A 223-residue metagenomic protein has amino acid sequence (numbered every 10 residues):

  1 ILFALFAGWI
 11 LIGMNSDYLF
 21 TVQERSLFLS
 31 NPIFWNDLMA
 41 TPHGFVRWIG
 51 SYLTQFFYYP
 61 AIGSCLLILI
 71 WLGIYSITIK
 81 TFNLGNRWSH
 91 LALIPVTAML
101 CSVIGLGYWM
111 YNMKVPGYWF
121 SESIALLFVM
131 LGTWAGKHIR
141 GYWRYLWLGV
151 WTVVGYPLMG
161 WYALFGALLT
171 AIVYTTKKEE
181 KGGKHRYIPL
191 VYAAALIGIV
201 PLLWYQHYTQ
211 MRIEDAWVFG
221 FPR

Functional and structural regions predicted by a protein language model:
I1-A7: Start-transfer (signal-anchor) and selected internal transmembrane alpha helices of multi-pass inner/ER membrane
W9-I70: Membrane-interface coil-to-helix junctions
W9-M14, S102-W109, A125, L196-R212: C-terminal TM-helix exit segments that contain a strictly Trp-centered aromatic cap at the helix terminus
E24, M39, H43, L91-G141 (+4 more regions): Membrane-interface micro-motifs in multi-pass membrane enzymes
Q55-C65, G85, G107-S123, T152-G166 (+2 more regions): Membrane-helix interface and helix-disruption motif detector
I68-S89, F128-A135: Transmembrane-helix motifs of polytopic, lipid-linked glycan transferases
I79-S89, H138-W143, T176-P189: Membrane-interface helix-boundary motifs at transmembrane edges
I139-K177, G198-Y208: Transmembrane helices and adjacent periplasmic/lumenal helix-loop junctions of polyprenol-phosphate-dependent
